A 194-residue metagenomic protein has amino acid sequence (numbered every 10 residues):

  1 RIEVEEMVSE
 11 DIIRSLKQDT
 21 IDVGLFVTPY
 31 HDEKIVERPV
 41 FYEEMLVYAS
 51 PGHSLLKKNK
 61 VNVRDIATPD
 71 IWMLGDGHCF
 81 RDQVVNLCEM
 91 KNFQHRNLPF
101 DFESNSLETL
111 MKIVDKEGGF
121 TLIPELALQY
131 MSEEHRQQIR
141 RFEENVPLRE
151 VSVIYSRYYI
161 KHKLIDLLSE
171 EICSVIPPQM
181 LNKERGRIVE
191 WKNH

Functional and structural regions predicted by a protein language model:
R1-E33, Q94, E103-S104: Central regulatory/effector-binding core of bacterial HTH transcription factors
I13, K17, E37, V63 (+1 more regions): Short hydrophobic/charged patches on amphipathic alpha-helices used for structural packing and interfaces
D32-P39, E43-E44, K58-N59, N105-Y158: Beta-alpha-beta core module
S50, L74-G75, I123-P124: Thr-Gly-centered strand-to-loop micro-motif
S50-S54, R157-Y159: Short loop segments at secondary-structure junctions
D70-N92, K161-K163, S169, Q179-I188: Secondary-structure junction motif
I71, Q138-M180: A late-sequence structural motif
